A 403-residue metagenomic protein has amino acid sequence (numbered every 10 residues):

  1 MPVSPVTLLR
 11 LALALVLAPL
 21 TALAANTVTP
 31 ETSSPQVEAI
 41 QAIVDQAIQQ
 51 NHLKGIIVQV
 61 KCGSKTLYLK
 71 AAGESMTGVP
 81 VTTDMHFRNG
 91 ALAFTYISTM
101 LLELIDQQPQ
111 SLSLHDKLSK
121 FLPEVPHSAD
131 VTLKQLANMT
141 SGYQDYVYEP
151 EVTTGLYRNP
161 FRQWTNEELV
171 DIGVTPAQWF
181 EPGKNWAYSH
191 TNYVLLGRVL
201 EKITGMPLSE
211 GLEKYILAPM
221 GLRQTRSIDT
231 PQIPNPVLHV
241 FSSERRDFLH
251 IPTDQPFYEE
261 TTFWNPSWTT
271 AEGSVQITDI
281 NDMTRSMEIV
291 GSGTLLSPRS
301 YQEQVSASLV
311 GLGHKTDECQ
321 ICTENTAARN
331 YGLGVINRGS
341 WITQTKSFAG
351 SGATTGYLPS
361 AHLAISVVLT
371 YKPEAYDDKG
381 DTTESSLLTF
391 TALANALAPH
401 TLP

Functional and structural regions predicted by a protein language model:
M1-L11: Bacterial N-terminal signal peptides that target proteins for export
L11-P19: Bacterial N-terminal signal peptides
A18-N26: N-terminal signal peptide
N26-A71, E213-K214, T253-P403: Catalytic loop of the DD-peptidase/beta-lactamase superfamily, centered on the K-T-G motif and neighboring
Q36, I40, N89, A93 (+6 more regions): Hydrophobic (often cysteine-bearing) scaffold residues that line and stabilize catalytic clefts of nucleotide/cofactor
N51-G55, T77-L136, F180-T191, A271 (+3 more regions): Short active-site loop at a secondary-structure junction that contains or immediately precedes the catalytic residue(s)
E74-M76, H115-E124, P150-L156, P231: Short linear capping/connector segments at secondary-structure termini
A129-I342: Short, surface-exposed loop or secondary-structure junction motifs that flank catalytic or metal-binding residues
